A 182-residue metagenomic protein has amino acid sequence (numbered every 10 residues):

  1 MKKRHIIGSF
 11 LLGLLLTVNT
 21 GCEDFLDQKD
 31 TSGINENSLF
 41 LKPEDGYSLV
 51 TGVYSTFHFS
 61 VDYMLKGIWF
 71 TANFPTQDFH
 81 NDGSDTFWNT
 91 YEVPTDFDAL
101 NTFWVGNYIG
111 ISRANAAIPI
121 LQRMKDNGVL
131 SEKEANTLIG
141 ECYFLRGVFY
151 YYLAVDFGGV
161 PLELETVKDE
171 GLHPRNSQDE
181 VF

Functional and structural regions predicted by a protein language model:
M1-F10: Bacterial N-terminal signal peptides that target proteins for export
S9-N19: Bacterial N-terminal signal peptides
N19-K29, G83-F87, V160: Short, compositionally biased low-complexity segments
C22-W69, V93: Membrane-proximal, proline-rich intrinsically disordered regions
Y47, T51, S55-F59, G83-F157 (+1 more regions): Conserved, well-structured interaction surfaces
I68-N73, G158-V160: Detector for C-terminal structural segments
V155-E165: Short, well-structured active-site flanking segments
T166-E170: Short edge-strand/loop segments of extracellular domains
